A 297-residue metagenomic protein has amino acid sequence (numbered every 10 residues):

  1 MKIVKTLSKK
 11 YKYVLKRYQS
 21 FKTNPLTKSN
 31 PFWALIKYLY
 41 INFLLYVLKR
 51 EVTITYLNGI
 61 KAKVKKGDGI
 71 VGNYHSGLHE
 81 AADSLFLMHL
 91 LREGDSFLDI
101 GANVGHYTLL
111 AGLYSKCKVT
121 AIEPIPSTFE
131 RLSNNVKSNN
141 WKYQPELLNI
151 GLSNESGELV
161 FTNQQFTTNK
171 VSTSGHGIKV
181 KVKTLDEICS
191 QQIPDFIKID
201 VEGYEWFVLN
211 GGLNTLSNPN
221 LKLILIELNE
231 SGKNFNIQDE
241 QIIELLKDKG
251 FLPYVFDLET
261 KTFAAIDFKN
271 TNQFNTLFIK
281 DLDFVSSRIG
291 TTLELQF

Functional and structural regions predicted by a protein language model:
M1-I125, E130-N135, N139-Q144, S174 (+1 more regions): S-adenosyl-L-methionine
H75-S96, Q144-E146, G157-V160, Q165-P219 (+2 more regions): Short internal loop-to-helix segment that lines adenine-nucleotide cofactor pockets
A111-Y114, G212-N220, L246: Short, conserved loop/helix-junction motifs that constitute active-site signature segments in enzyme catalytic cores
I150-L152, V201, L228: Hydrophobic pocket-lining residues within nucleotide cofactor-binding pockets
V182, I237-D248: Short alpha-helix
N220-L228: Conserved beta-strand signature within the Rossmann-like core of class I S-adenosyl-L-methionine
I243-K261: A SAM-dependent methyltransferase catalytic signature shared across enzymes that methylate proteins
